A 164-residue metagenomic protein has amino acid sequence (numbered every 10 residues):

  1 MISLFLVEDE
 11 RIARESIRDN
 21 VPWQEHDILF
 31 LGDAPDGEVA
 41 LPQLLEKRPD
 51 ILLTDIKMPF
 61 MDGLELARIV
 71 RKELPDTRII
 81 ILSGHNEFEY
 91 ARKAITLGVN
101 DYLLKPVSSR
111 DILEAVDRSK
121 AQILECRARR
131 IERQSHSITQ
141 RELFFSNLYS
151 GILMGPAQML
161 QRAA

Functional and structural regions predicted by a protein language model:
E8, D55: Active-site residues of response regulator receiver
R11-G32: Two-component/phosphorelay signaling modules centered on CheY-like receiver
D33-I51: Acidic, metal-coordinating helix/loop segments flanking the phosphotransfer/catalytic sites of two-component signaling
D36-V39, D62-E65, S83-N86: Acidic catalytic/metal-coordinating carboxylates
P42, L64-P75: Short amphipathic alpha-helix used as the core "switch/output" element in two-component signaling
M58: Receiver (REC) domain active-site loop signature in two-component systems and cognate sites in sensor histidine kinases
I95, V107-A164: Interdomain helical linkers/hinges and coiled-coil/dimerization scaffolds that transmit conformational signals
